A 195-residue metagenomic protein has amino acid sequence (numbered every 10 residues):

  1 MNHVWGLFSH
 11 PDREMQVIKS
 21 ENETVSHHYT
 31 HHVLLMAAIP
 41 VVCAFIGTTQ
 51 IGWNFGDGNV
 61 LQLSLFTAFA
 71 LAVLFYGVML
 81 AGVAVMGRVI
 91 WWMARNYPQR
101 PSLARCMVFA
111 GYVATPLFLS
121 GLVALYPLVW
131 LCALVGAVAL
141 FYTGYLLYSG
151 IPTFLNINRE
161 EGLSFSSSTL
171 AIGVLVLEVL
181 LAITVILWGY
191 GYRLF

Functional and structural regions predicted by a protein language model:
M1-P101: Selected alpha-helical membrane-embedding segments in polytopic membrane proteins
F8, F45, F55, F66-F69 (+7 more regions): Phenylalanine-focused residue identity feature
H28-Y29, A38, N54-G58, L117 (+4 more regions): Alpha-helix boundary/interfacial micro-motifs
H32, F69-A72, M79, R100 (+4 more regions): Generic signature of intrinsically disordered, low-complexity segments enriched in small/polar residues
M36, P40-A44, F75, M79 (+3 more regions): Hydrophobic alpha-helical transmembrane segments in multi-pass membrane proteins
Q50, N54, S166-S168, I183: Residue-level detector of alpha-helical segments with a strong bias toward transmembrane helices and their helix-loop
W91, Y97-E178: Hydrophobic alpha-helical transmembrane segments and adjacent short intramembrane/lumenal linkers of inner/organellar
E178-F195: Juxtamembrane boundary at the C-terminal end of a transmembrane helix
